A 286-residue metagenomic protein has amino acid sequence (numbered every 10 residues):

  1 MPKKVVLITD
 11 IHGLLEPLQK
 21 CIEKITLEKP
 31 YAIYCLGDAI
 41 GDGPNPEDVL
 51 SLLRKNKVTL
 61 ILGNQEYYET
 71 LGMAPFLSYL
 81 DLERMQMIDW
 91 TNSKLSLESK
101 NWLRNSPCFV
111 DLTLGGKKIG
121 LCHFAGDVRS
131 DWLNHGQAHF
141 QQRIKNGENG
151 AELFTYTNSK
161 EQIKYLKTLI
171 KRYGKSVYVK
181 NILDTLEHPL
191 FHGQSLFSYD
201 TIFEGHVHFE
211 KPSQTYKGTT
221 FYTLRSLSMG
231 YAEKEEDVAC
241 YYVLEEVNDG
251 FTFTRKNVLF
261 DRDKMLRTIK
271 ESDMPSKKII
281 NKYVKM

Functional and structural regions predicted by a protein language model:
M1-V58: N-terminal active-site segment of His-dependent metallophosphoesterases
M1-V6, L112-G120, T215-T220, G250-F253: Beta-strand-turn-beta hairpins that frame and shape the catalytic cleft of phosphate-ester-processing enzymes
L7-T9, I33-D38, D42, T59-N64 (+3 more regions): Active-site neighborhood of phospho(di)ester-bond hydrolases with catalytic His/Asp-centered motifs
H12-P17, G41-G43, Q65-T70, D127 (+3 more regions): Active-site environment of divalent metal-dependent phosphoester hydrolases
I25-K29, L114-G115, S195-S198: Glycine-rich phosphate-binding loop signature in dinucleotide/nucleotide-binding domains
N56-L112, G116-L121, W132-S159, K167-Y173 (+1 more regions): Active-site neighborhood of divalent metal-dependent phosphoester bond hydrolases
N134-Q141, K180-Y222: Anionic-ligand binding region
K211-M286: Acidic, His/Gly-rich catalytic cores of divalent-metal-dependent hydrolytic chemistry
